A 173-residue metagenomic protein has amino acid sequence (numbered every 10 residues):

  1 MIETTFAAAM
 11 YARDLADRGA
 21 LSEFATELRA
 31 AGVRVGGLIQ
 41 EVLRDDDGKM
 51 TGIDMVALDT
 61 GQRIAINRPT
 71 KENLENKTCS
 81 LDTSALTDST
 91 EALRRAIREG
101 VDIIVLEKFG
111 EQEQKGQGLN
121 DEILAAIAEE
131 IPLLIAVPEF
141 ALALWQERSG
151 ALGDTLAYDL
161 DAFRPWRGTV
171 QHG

Functional and structural regions predicted by a protein language model:
M1-R29, V33-V35: Glycine-rich P-loop/Walker A and Walker A-like loops and their local beta1-loop-alpha1 context in P-loop NTPases
I2-T4, T70, G100, W145-Q146: N-terminal targeting/trafficking signals and adjacent low-complexity tails
F24-E72: N-terminal phosphate/diphosphate-binding loop that engages ATP/GTP or pyrophosphate donors across diverse enzyme folds
L58-E99: Helix-adjacent hinge/juxtasegments
Q114-L124: Short Gly/Thr/Asp-enriched flexible loops that form oxyanion-binding sites at enzyme active sites
I123-E139: Substrate-engagement module of ASCE P-loop NTPases
E139-G153: Glycine-rich, charge-decorated loop segments at or immediately adjacent to ligand/cofactor-binding or catalytic sites
A157-G173: A charged, well-structured terminal subsegment
